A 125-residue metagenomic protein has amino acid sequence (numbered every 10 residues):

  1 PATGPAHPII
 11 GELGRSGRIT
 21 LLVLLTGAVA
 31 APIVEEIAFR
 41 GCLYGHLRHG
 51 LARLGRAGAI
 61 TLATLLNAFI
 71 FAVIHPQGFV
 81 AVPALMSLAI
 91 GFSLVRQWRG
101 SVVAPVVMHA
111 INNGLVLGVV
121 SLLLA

Functional and structural regions predicted by a protein language model:
P1, I33-F39, I111: Short charge-dense sequence patches
P1-A31, H49: Juxtamembrane helix-loop-helix connectors linking adjacent transmembrane helices in multi-pass membrane enzymes
G11-I19, V23, L54-A59, P76 (+2 more regions): Juxtamembrane/transmembrane-helix boundary motifs in multi-pass membrane proteins
A31-I37, G78-A81: Short helix-coil transition sites and intra-membrane helix breaks within transmembrane domains of multi-pass
V34-L66, L94-S101: Membrane-interface helix/loop boundary segments of multi-pass membrane proteins
T61-A125: Functionally important transmembrane alpha-helices
